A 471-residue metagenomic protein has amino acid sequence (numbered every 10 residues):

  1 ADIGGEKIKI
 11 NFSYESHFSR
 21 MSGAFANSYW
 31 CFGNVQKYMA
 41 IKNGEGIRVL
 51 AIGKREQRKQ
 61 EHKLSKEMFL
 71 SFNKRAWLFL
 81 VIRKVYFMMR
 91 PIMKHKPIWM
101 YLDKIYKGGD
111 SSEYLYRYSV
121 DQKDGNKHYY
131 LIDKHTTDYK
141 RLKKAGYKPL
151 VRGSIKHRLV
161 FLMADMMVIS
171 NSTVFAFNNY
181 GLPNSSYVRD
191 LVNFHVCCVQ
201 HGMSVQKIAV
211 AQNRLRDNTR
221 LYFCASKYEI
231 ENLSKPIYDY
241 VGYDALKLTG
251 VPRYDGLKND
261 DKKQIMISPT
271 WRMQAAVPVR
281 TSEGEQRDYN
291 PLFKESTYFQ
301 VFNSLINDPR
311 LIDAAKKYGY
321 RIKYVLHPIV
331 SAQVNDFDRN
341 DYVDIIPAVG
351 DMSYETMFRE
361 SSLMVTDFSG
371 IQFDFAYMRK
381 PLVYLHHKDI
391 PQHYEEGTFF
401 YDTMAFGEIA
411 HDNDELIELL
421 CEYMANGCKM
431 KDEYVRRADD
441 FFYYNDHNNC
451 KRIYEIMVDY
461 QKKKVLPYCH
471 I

Functional and structural regions predicted by a protein language model:
A1-K96, D190: Basic, ligand-binding patches in group-transfer machinery, especially extracytoplasmic/periplasmic segments
D2-G5, M88-M89, P97-G256: Active-site and donor-binding regions of nucleotide-sugar-utilizing enzymes
N43, E56-Q57, R83, R90 (+1 more regions): C-terminal amphipathic helix plus adjacent low-complexity, charged tail appended to glycosyltransferase catalytic
S71-Y86, F194, I208-A209, N213-E295 (+3 more regions): A nucleotide-sugar donor-handling region in carbohydrate enzymes
D110-Y116, V120, V251-D338, A410 (+3 more regions): Conserved catalytic-core segment of nucleotide-activated headgroup transferases in glycan assembly
L150-F161, P328-F373, M378: Donor nucleotide-activated moiety binding/catalytic core segment of transferases that use nucleotide-activated donors
N179-G202, E283-E295, K380-P391: A short, gly/pro- and small-residue-rich
G242, D336-D341, G370-F442: Catalytic binding pocket for nucleotide-activated donors in carbohydrate/polymer assembly enzymes
